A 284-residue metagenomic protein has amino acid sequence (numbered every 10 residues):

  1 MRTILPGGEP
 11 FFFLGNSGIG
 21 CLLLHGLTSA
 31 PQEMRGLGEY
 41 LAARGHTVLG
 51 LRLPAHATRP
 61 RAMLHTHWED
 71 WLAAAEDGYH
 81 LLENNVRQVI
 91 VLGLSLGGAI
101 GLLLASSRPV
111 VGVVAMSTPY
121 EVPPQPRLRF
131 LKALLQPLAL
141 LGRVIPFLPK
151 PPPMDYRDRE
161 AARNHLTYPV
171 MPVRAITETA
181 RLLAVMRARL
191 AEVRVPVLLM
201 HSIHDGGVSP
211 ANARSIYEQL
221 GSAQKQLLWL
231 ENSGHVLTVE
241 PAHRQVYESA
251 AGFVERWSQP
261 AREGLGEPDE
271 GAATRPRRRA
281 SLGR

Functional and structural regions predicted by a protein language model:
T3-R59: Short, surface-exposed "cap/lid" segments of acyl-processing enzymes
P6-G8, P172-L190: Active-site nucleophile elbow and catalytic-triad environment of alpha/beta-hydrolase enzymes
L37, V195, S209-E218: Short alpha-helix in the alpha/beta-hydrolase fold that links the catalytic acid
G93-G97, G101: Gly/Ala-rich beta-loop-alpha elbow adjacent to hydrolase catalytic centers
V114-P123: Active-site nucleophile loop of the alpha/beta-hydrolase fold
V193, L199-H201, D205: Short beta-strand/loop motif that positions the catalytic acidic residue of the alpha/beta-hydrolase fold
R214, E218-V236: Catalytic histidine neighborhood in serine/cysteine hydrolases with alpha/beta-hydrolase-type architecture
E231-R284: Catalytic active-site module of serine/aspartate enzymes centered on a nucleophile-bearing elbow/loop
